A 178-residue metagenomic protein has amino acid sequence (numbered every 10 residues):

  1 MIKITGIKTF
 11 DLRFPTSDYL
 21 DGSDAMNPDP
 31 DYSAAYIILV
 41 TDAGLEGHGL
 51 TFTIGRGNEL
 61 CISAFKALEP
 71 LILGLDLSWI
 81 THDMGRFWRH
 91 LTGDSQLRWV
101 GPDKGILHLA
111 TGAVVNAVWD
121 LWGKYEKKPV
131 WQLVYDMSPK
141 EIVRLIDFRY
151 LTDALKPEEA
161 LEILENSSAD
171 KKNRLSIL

Functional and structural regions predicted by a protein language model:
M1-L178: N-terminal capping/lid subdomain adjacent to the active-site entrance of alpha/beta enzymes
